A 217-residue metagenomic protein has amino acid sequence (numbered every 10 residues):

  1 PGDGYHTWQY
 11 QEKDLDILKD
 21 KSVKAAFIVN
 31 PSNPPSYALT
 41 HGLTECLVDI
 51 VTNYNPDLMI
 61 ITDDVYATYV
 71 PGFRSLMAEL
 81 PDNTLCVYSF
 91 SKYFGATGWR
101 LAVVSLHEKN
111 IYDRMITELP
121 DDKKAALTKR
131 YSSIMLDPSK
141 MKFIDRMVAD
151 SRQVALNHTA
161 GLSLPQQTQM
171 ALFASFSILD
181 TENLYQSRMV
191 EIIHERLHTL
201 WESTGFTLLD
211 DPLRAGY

Functional and structural regions predicted by a protein language model:
G2-G72: Active-site phosphate-binding strand-loop segment of PLP-dependent enzymes
D16-D20, V48-L58, N110-E118, D145 (+2 more regions): Alpha-helix termini
P31-P34, Y66-T68, S91-F94, K109-I111 (+1 more regions): Short, solvent-exposed loop/turn segments at secondary-structure junctions
S36-T40, Y69-S75, T97-W99, L197-W201: A short acidic (Asp/Glu
C46, I50-N53, L76-L80, T199 (+1 more regions): Alpha-helical structural signal in soluble globular domains
M77-S139: Active-site PLP attachment segment
I116-T181: Low-complexity, serine/threonine/proline-enriched polar segments
L162-W201, L208-Y217: Conserved glycine-rich beta-strand-loop-beta hairpin in the small C-terminal domain of fold type I
